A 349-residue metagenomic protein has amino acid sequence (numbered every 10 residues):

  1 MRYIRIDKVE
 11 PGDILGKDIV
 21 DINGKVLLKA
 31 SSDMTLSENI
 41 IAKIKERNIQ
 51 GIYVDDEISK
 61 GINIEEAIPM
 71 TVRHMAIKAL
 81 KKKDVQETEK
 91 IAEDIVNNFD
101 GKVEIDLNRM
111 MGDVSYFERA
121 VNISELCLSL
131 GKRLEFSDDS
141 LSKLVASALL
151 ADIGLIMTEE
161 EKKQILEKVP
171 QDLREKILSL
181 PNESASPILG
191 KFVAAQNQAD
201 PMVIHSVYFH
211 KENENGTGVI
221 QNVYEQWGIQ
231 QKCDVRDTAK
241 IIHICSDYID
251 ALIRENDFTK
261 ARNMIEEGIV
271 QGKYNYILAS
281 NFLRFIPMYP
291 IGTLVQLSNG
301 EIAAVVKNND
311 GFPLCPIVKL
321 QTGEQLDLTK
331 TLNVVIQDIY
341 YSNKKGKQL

Functional and structural regions predicted by a protein language model:
M1-K90, E214-V235, R254-L349: Terminal helices and disordered tails flanking the catalytic cores of nucleotide-processing hydrolases
I14-I19, D100-L107, E160-K163, A239-H243 (+1 more regions): Short amphipathic alpha-helical segments, especially helix-boundary/capping motifs
G24, L128-K132, S246-I249: A broad detector of the eukaryotic-type serine/threonine protein kinase catalytic domain
S31, D113, G131, A251 (+1 more regions): Short, flexible active-site loop motifs that bind/organize anionic cofactors or intermediates
I41, L128, S186: Short glycine-/small-residue-rich flexible loop motifs, especially phosphate/cofactor-binding loops
D55-S179, Q196: Acidic/His-rich, divalent-metal-binding segments that scaffold phosphate/diphosphate chemistry
I123, A146-M157, V169-S280, M288 (+1 more regions): Alpha-helical scaffolding flanking metal-ion-dependent phosphate/phosphodiester catalytic sites
